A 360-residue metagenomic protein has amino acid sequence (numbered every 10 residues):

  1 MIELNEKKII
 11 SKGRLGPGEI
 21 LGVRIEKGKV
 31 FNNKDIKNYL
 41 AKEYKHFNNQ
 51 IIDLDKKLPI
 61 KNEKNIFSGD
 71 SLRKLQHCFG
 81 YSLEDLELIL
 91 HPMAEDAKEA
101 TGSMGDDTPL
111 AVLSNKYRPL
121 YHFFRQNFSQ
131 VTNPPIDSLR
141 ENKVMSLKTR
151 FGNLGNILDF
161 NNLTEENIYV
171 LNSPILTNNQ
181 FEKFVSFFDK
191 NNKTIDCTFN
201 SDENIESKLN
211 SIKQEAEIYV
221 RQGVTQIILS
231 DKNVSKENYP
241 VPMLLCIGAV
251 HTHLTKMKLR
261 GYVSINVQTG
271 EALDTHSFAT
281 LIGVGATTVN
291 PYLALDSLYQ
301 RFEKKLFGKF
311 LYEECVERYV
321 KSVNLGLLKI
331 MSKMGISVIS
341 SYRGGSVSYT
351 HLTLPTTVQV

Functional and structural regions predicted by a protein language model:
I2-N33, K256-Y292, D296, Q300-R343: Phosphate/diphosphate-binding loops
F31-I36, L40-T198, N204-I212, E217 (+1 more regions): Extended, highly charged accessory segments
R140-S146, S230-N233, Q268-T275, I336-Y349: A glycine-rich phosphate-binding loop feature that marks nucleotide/adenosyl-phosphate handling sites
K213-I227, A279-T280, V284-T287: Alpha/beta enzyme core
L229-L244: Glycine-rich, proline-tolerant flexible connector loops at the mouths of alpha/beta enzymes
P242-G261: Alpha-helix-loop-beta-strand connector modules within alpha/beta enzyme cores
Y349-T356: Conserved small/polar residues in nucleotide/adenosyl-binding loops
